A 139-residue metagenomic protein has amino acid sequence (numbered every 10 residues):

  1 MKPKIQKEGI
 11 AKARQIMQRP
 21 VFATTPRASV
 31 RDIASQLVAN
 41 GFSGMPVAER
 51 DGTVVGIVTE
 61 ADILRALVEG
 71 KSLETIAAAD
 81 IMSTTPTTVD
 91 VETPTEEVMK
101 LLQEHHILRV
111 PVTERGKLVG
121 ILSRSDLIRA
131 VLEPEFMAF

Functional and structural regions predicted by a protein language model:
M1-F139: Tandem CBS (Cystathionine beta-synthase) repeat/Bateman regulatory domains
